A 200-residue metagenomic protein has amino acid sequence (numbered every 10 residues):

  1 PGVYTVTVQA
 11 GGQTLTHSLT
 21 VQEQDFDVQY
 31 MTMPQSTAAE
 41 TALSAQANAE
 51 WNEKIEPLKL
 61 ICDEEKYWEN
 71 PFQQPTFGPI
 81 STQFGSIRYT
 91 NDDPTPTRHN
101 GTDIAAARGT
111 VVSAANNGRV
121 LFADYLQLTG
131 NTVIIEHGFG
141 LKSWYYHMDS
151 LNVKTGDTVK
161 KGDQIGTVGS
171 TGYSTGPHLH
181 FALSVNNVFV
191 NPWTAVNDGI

Functional and structural regions predicted by a protein language model:
P1-S18, E23-D25: Cationic-aromatic interfacial patches
Q13-H17, S143, V190: Short beta-strand segments
S18-T129: Surface-exposed, glycine-biased beta-strand/turn segments
F84, L121-Q127, D163-H178: Flexible, gly/ser-rich surface segments that form the specificity/activation loops bordering the active-site cleft
V111-L121, V153-V168: Short, well-structured beta-strand-loop connectors
F139-G162, N186: Short histidine-centered loop motifs in beta-beta connectors
L179-V190: A short hydrophobic beta-strand segment most commonly corresponding to one strand of the jelly-roll/cupin
